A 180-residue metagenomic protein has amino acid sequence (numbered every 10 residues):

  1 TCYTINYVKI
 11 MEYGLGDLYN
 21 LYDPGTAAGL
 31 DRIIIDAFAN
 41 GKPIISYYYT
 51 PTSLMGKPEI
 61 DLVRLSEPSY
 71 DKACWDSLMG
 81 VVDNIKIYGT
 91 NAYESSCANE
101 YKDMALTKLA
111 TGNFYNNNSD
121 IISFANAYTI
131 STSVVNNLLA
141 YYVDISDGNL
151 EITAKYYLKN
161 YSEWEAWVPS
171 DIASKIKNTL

Functional and structural regions predicted by a protein language model:
T1, I5, K9-N137: Flexible, solvent-exposed loop/hinge segments that line or gate ligand/substrate-binding clefts
F114-Y115, I122-L180: C-terminal functional modules
